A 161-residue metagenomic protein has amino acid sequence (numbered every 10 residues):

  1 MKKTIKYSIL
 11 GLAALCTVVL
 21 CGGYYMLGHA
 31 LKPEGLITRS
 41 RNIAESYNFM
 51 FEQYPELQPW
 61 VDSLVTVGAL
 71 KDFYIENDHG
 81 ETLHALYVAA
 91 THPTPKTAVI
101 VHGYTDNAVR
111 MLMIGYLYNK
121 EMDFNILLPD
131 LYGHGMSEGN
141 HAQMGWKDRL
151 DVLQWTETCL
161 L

Functional and structural regions predicted by a protein language model:
M1-T17: N-terminal Sec-pathway targeting helices
K2-K6, K32, K71, K96 (+2 more regions): Context-gated lysine
K3, G11, G28-H29, P33 (+5 more regions): Generic alpha-helical secondary structure signal
S8-I9, L57, V67, P93 (+2 more regions): Generic, low-specificity signal for short hydrophobic/alpha-helical stretches with a mild N-terminal bias, encompassing
G11, P33-R39, S46, E81-L83 (+2 more regions): A generic signature of intrinsically disordered, low-complexity regions enriched in glycine/proline and charged/polar
L15-Y74: An N-terminal hydrophobic leader/cap segment in hydrolases
E76-T156: Membrane-embedded segments
T158-L161: Primarily recognizes the serine-hydrolase "nucleophile elbow" in alpha/beta-hydrolase and SGNH/GDSL folds
